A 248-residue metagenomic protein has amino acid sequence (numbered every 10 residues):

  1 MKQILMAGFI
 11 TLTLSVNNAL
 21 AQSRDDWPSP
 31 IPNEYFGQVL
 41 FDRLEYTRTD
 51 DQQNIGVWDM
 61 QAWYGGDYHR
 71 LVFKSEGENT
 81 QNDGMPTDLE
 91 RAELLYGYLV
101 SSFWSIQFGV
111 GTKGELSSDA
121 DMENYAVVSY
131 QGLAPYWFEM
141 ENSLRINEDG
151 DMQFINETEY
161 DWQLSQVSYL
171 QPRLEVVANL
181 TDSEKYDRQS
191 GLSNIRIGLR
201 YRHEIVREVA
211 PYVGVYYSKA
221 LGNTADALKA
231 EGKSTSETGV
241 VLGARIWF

Functional and structural regions predicted by a protein language model:
A19-N82, Y98: Outer-membrane beta-barrel initiation region
G37, G56-M60, E90-L94, N124-V128 (+4 more regions): Hydrophobic, lipid-facing positions within transmembrane beta-strands of outer-membrane proteins
R43, F73-G77, F108-T112, N142-I146 (+2 more regions): Transmembrane beta-barrel strands of outer-membrane/channel proteins
T47-I55, E78-E90, T112-N124, L144-I155 (+2 more regions): Solvent-exposed loop/turn segments connecting transmembrane beta-strands in outer-membrane beta-barrel proteins
Y64-G66, Y98, G132, I146 (+3 more regions): Residue-level signature of outer-membrane beta-barrel architecture
D67-F73, S102-F108, Y136-M140, S165-L170 (+1 more regions): Repeated loop/turn-to-beta-strand initiation elements of outer-membrane beta-barrel proteins
D119-S183: Detector for outer-membrane/organellar transmembrane beta-barrel domains, recognizing the amphipathic beta-strand
Y201-E204, S234-F248: Outer-membrane beta-barrel "beta-signal"
